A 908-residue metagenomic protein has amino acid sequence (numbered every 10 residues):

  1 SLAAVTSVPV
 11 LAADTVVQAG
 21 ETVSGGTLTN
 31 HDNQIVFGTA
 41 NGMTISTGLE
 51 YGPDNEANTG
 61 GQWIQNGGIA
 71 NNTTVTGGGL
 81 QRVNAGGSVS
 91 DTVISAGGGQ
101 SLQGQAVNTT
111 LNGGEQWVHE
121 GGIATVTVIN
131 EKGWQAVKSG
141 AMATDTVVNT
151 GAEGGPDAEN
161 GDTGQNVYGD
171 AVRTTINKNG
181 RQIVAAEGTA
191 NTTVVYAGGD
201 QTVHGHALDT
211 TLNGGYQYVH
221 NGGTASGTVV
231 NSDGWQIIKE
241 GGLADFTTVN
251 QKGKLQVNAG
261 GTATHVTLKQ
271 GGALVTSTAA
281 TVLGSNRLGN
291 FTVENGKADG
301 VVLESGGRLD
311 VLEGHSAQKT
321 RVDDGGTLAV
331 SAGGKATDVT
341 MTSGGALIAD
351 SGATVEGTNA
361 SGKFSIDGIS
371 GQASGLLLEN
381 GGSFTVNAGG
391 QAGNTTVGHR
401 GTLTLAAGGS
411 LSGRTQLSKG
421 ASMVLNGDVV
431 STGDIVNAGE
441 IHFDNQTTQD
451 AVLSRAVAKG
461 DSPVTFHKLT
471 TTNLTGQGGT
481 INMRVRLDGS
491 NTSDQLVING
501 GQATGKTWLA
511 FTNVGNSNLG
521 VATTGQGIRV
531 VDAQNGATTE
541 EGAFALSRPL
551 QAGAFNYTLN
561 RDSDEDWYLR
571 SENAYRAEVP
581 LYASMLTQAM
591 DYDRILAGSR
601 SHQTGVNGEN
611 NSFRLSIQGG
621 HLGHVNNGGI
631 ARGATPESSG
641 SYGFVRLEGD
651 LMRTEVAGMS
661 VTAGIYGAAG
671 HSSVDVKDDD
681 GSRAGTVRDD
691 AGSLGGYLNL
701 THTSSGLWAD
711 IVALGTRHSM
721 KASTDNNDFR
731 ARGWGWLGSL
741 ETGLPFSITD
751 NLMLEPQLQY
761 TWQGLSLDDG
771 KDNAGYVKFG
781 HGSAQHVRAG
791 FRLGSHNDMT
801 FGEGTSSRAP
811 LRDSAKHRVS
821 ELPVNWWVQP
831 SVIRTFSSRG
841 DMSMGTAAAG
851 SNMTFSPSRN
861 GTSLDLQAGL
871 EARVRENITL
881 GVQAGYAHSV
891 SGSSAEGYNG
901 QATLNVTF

Functional and structural regions predicted by a protein language model:
S1-L11: Gram-negative bacterial Sec-dependent N-terminal signal peptides
L11-V17: Cleaved targeting-peptide boundary
T15, V23-L28, A40-N55, A70-T76 (+24 more regions): Short, T/G/N/S-enriched strand-turn elements that build extracellular solenoid repeat scaffolds
D32-V36, G60-I64, G79-V83, G98-Q103 (+21 more regions): Extracellular beta-strand repeat scaffolds in secreted/surface proteins
E50-N58, E153-G164, A451-A458, F801-V819: Intrinsically disordered, low-complexity Ser/Thr- and acidic-rich flexible linkers and loops, especially at boundaries
L283-N286, D338-K363, D367-K506, T512 (+1 more regions): Extracellular beta-solenoid/beta-roll
E572-Q757, W762-G764, D768-G770, S858 (+1 more regions): Outer membrane beta-barrel translocator domains of Type V secretion systems
G695, K778-F908: Outer membrane beta-barrel transmembrane domains
